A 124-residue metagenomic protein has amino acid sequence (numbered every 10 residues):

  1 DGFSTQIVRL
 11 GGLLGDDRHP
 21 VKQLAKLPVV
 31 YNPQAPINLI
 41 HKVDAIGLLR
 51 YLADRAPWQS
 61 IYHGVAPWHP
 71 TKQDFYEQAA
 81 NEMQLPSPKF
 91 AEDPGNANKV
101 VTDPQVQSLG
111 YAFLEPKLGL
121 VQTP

Functional and structural regions predicted by a protein language model:
D1, Q105-Q107: Structural element of the ATP-grasp superfamily
D1-D16: Conserved beta-loop-beta element that borders a ligand/cofactor-binding pocket
S4-Q6, S60, P86, A112: Conserved beta-strand segments of alpha/beta enzyme cores
R18-K22, F75-E77: Short aromatic-enriched loop/helix-cap "lid" or pocket-rim segments at secondary-structure transitions that line
V21-V29, Q34-Y62: Alpha-helical substrate-binding/gating segment
K42, K72, Y111-L114: Amphipathic alpha-helical segment in the mid-to-C-terminal domain of diverse UDP/GDP-sugar glycosyltransferases
I46-T102: Mid/C-terminal beta-alpha module of Rossmann-like enzyme folds, strongest in SDR-family dehydrogenases/epimerases
A97, K117-P124: Amphipathic terminal alpha-helices
